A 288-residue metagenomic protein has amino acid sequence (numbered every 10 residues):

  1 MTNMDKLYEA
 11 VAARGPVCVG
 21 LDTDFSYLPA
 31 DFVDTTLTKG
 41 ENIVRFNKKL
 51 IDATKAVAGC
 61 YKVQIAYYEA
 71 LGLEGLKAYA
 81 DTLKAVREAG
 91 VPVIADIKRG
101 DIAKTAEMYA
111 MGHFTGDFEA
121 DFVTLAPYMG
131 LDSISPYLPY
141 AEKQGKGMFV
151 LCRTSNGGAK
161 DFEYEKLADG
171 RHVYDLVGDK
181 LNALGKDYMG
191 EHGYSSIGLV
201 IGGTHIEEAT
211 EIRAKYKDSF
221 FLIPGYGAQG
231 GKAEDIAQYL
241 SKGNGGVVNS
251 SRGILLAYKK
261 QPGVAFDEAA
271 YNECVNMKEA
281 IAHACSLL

Functional and structural regions predicted by a protein language model:
M1-V63, Y68-D81, A85-P92, P262 (+1 more regions): Conserved N-terminal beta1-alpha1 strand-loop-helix module at the mouth
V11-A12, I51-V57, L83-E88, L138-Q144 (+2 more regions): Acidic (Asp/Glu)-rich catalytic clusters
A13-V17, A56-G59, A89-V91, E119-D121 (+4 more regions): Short, well-ordered coil/turn segments that N-cap beta-strands
V19, Y61, D96, V123 (+2 more regions): Conserved, mostly hydrophobic/aromatic
D22-S26, A66-Y68, K98-I102, Y128 (+4 more regions): Active-site beta-loop-alpha junctions enriched in small/polar residues
A70-A85, I102-E107, M129-E142, T204-R213 (+1 more regions): Active-site-adjacent beta->alpha loops and helix N-cap segments on the catalytic face of soluble alpha/beta enzymes
I97, D101-G198: Conserved anion-binding
L199, G203-N249, G253-A257: A C-terminal functional module that forms or caps the active site or interfaces directly with catalytic machinery
